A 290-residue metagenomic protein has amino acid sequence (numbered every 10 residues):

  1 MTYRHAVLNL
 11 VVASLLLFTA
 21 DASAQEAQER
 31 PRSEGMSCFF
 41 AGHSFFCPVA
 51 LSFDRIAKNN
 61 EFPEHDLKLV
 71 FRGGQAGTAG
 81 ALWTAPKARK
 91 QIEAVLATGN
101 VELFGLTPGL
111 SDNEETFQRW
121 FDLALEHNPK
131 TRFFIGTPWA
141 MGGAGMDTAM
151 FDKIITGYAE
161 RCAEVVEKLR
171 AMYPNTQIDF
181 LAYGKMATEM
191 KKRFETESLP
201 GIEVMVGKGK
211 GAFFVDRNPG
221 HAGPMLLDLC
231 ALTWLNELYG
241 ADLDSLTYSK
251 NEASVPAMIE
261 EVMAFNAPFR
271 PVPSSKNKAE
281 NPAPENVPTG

Functional and structural regions predicted by a protein language model:
M1-L10: Bacterial N-terminal signal peptides that target proteins for export
N9-F18: Bacterial N-terminal signal peptides
A22-A24: Boundary at the C-terminal end of the N-terminal hydrophobic targeting segment
E26-G42: Short N-terminal segments immediately surrounding and downstream of signal-peptide cleavage
M36-A41, C47-L123, A144: Conserved SGNH/GDSL esterase-like catalytic core that processes O-acyl groups on lipids and polysaccharides
E93-P224, N236, S245: Alpha-helical cap/lid subdomain in secreted, periplasmic, or secretory-pathway luminal O-acyl-processing enzymes
V204-G290: Conserved catalytic region of serine esterases and O-acyltransferases that act on ester linkages in lipids
